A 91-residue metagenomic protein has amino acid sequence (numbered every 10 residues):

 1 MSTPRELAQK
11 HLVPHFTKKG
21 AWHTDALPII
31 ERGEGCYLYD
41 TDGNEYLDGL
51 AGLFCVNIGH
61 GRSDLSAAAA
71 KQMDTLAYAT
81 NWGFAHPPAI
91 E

Functional and structural regions predicted by a protein language model:
M1-E34, F84, A89: Active-site-adjacent loop/helix segments that line or gate small-molecule/cofactor pockets in enzymes
A8-L12, L38-D42, R62-S66: N-proximal short alpha-helices
K10, P14-H15, C36-L38, L53 (+1 more regions): Intrinsically disordered, low-complexity N-terminal regions enriched in serine/proline/glycine with scattered basic
L27-D48: Active-site and channel-lining beta-strand-loop segments that bind or position nucleotide-derived/phosphorylated
E45-E91: Glycine-rich loop-to-alpha-helix module at the N-terminal edge of alpha/beta enzyme cores
